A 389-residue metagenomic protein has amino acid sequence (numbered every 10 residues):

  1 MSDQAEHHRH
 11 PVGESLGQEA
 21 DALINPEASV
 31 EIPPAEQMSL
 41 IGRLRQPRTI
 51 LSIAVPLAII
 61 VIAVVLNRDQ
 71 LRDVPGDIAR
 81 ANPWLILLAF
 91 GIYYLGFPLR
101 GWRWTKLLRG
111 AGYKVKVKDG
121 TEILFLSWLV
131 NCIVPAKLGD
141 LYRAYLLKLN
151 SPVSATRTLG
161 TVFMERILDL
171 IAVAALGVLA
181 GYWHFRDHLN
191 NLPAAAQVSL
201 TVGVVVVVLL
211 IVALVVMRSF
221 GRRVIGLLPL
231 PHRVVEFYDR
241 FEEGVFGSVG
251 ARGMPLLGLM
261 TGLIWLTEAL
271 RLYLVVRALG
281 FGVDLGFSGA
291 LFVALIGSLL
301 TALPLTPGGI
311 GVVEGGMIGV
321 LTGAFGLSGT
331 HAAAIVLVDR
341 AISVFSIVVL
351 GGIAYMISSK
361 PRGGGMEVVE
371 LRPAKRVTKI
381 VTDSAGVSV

Functional and structural regions predicted by a protein language model:
S2-F125, W183, D187-A302, L327 (+2 more regions): Predominantly cytoplasmic-facing regulatory/coupling regions of multi-pass membrane proteins
V64, R143, V312-G315: Juxtamembrane/membrane-water interface recognition
I92, S127-P135, A294-E314: Transmembrane alpha-helix interface/packing and boundary motifs in multi-pass membrane proteins, characterized by
K114, F125-L141, L146-L149, V245 (+1 more regions): Short intracellular "coupling" helices and adjacent cytoplasmic loop segments at the cytosolic face of multi-pass
W128-K137, L141, S154, R166-V178 (+1 more regions): Mid-bilayer segments of alpha-helical transmembrane spans in multi-pass integral membrane proteins that mediate
L147-S154, G315-H331: Interfacial segments of multi-pass membrane proteins
T156, A172, S346-L350: Discrete transmembrane alpha-helix packing/kink hotspots characteristic of Major Facilitator Superfamily-like secondary
